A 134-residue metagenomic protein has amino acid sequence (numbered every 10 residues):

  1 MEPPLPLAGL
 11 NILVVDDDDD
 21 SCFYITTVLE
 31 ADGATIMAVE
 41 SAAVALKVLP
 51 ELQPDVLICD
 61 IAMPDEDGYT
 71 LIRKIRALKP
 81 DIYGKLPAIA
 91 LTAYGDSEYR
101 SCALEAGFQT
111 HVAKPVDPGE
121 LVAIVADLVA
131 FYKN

Functional and structural regions predicted by a protein language model:
M1-L13, G119-N134: Non-catalytic signal-transmission and effector/linker regions of two-component phosphorelay proteins
F23-A31: Charged docking surfaces used in two-component/phosphorelay signaling
T26, T70, Y94-V112, A123: Alpha4 helix (beta4-alpha4-beta5 surface) of REC/receiver domains from two-component response regulators
G33-E40, V48, V112: Short hydrophobic/Thr-rich beta-strand motif most characteristic of the beta2 strand and flanking loop of CheY-like
E40-V44, D67-R73: Acidic catalytic/metal-coordinating carboxylates
L52-I58: Active-site beta3 strand of CheY-like receiver
M63: Receiver (REC) domain active-site loop signature in two-component systems and cognate sites in sensor histidine kinases
I89-L91: Hydrophobic/aromatic residues positioned on beta-strands within the core alpha/beta folds
